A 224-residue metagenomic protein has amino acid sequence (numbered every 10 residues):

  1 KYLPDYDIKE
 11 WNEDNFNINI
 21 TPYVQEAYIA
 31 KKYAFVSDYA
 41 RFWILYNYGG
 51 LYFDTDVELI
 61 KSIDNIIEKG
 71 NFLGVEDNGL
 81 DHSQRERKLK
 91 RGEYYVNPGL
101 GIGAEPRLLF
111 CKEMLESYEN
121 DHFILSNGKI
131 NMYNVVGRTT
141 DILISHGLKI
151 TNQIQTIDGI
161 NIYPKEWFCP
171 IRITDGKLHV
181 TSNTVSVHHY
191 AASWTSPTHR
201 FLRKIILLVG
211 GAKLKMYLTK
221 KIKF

Functional and structural regions predicted by a protein language model:
K1-D38, F53-F224: Glycosyltransferase-associated regions of secretory-pathway enzymes, highlighting luminal stem/catalytic domains
Y39-G50: Small-residue hinge/turn detector
